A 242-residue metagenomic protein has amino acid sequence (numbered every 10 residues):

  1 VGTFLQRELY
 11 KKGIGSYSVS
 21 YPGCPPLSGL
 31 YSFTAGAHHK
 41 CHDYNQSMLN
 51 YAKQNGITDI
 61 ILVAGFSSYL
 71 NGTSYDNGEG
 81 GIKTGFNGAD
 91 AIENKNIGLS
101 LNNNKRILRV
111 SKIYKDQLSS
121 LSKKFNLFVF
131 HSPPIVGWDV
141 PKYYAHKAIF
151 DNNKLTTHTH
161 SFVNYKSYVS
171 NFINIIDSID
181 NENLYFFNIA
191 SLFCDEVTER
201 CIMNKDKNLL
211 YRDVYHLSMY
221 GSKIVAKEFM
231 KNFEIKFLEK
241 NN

Functional and structural regions predicted by a protein language model:
V1-N242: Extracellular glycan-modifying ectodomains
